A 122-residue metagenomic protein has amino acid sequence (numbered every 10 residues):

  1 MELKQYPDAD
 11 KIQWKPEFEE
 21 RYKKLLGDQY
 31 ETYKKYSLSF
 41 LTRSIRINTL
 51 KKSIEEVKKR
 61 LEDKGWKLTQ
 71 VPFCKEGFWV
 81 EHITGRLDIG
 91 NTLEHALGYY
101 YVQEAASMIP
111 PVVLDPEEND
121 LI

Functional and structural regions predicted by a protein language model:
M1-I122: S-adenosylmethionine
